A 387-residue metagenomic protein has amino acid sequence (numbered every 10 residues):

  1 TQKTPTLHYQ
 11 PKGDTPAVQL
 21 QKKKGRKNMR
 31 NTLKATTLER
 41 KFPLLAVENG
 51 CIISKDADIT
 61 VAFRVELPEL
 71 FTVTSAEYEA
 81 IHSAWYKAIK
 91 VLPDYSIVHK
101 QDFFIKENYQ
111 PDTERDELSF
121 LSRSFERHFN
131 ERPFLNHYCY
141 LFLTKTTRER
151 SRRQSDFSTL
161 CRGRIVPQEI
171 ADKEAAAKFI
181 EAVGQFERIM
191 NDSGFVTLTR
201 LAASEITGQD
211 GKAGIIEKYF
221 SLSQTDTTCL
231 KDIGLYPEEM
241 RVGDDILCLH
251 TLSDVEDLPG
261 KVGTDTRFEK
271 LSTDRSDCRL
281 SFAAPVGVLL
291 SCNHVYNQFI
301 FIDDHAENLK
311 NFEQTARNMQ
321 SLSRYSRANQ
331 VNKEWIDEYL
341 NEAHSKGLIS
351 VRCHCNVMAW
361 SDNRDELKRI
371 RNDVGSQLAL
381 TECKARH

Functional and structural regions predicted by a protein language model:
T1-T4, Y9, T36: Residue-level detector of alpha-helical transmembrane segments in integral membrane proteins
K3-T4, K22-N28: Polybasic, lysine-rich low-complexity intrinsically disordered segments
T6-Y9, G13-Q19: Short, positively charged and aromatic/hydrophobic N-terminal segments
T15, G25-H387: Extended, folded cores of ATP/NTP-driven motor/assembly subunits in large transport and secretion machines
